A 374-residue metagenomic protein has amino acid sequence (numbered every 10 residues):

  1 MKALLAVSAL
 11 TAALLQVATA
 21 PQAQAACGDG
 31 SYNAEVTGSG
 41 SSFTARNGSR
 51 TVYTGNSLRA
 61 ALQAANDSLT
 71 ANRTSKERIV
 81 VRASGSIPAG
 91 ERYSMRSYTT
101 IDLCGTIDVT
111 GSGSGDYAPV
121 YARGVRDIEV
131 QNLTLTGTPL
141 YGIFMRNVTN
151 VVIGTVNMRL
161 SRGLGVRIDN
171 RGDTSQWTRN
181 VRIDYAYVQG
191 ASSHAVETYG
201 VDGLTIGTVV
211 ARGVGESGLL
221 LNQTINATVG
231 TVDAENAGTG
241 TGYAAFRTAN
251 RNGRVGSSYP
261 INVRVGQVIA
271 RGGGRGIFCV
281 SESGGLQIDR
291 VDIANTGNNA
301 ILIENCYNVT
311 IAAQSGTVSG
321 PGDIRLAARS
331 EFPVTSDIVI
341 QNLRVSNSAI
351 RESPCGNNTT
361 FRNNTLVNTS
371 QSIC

Functional and structural regions predicted by a protein language model:
M1-Q24: Secretory targeting and sorting signals
Q24-A64: Right-handed parallel beta-helix/beta-solenoid
V52-N56, A60-T74, V81-S84: N-terminal domain-start segments of secreted/luminal proteins
D67-S75, S94-R96, R123-G124, N305 (+2 more regions): Flexible, charged surface loops at secondary-structure boundaries
T74-Y117, L135-P139: N-terminal extracellular ligand-recognition/capping segment immediately after the signal peptide
A89-R92, T110-A118, T138-F144, S161-I168 (+8 more regions): Short glycine/acidic-rich loop motifs that flank beta-strands on beta-rich extracellular proteins
Y98-T106, R126-G137, T149-R162, W177-G190 (+7 more regions): Right-handed parallel beta-helix
R171-Q176, N250-Y259, S330: Intrinsically disordered, low-complexity Ser/Thr- and acidic-rich flexible linkers and loops, especially at boundaries
